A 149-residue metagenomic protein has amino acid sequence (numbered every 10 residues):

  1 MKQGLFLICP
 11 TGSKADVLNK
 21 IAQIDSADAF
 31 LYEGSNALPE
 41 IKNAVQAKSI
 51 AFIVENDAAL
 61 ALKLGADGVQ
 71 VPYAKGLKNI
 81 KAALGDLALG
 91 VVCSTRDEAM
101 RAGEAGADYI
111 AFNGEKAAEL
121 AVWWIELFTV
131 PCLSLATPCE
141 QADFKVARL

Functional and structural regions predicted by a protein language model:
M1-K75, A82-D108, V130, C139-Q141: Conserved N-terminal beta1-alpha1 strand-loop-helix module at the mouth
D108-L149: Active-site/ligand-binding-proximal alpha/beta "capping" segment
